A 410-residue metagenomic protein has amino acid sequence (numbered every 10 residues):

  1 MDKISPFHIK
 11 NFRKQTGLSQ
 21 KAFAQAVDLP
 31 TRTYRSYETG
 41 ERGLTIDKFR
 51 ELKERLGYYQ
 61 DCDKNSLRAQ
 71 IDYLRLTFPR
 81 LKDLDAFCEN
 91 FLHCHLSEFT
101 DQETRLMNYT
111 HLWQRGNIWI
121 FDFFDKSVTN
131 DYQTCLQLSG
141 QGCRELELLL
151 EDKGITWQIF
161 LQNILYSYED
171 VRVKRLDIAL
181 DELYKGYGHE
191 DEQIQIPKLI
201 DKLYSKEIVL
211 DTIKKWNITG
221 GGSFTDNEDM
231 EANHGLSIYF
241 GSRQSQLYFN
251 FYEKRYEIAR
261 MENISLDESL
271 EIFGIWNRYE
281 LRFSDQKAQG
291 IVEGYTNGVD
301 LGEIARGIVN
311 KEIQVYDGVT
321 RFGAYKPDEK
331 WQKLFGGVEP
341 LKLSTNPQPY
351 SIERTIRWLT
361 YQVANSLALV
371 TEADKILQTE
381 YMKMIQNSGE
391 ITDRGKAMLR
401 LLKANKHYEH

Functional and structural regions predicted by a protein language model:
K3-I4, Q15, Y59-S351, W358-N365 (+1 more regions): Structured, helix-rich domain cores that form ligand/interaction pockets
F7-A22, A26, E51, T345: Short basic helix-loop element that most often maps to the first helix and adjoining turn of HTH DNA-binding modules
I9, F23-A24, Y34-Y37, I352: Conserved hydrophobic/aromatic packing and binding residues within compact polymer-binding modules
V27, E38, K48, L56 (+1 more regions): DNA major-groove recognition helix of helix-turn-helix
D28-L44: Recognition helix of helix-turn-helix/homeodomain-like DNA-binding domains that insert into the DNA major groove
E41, L52, L359: DNA major-groove recognition helices of helix-turn-helix
T45-C62: DNA major-groove recognition helix of helix-turn-helix/homeodomain DNA-binding modules
